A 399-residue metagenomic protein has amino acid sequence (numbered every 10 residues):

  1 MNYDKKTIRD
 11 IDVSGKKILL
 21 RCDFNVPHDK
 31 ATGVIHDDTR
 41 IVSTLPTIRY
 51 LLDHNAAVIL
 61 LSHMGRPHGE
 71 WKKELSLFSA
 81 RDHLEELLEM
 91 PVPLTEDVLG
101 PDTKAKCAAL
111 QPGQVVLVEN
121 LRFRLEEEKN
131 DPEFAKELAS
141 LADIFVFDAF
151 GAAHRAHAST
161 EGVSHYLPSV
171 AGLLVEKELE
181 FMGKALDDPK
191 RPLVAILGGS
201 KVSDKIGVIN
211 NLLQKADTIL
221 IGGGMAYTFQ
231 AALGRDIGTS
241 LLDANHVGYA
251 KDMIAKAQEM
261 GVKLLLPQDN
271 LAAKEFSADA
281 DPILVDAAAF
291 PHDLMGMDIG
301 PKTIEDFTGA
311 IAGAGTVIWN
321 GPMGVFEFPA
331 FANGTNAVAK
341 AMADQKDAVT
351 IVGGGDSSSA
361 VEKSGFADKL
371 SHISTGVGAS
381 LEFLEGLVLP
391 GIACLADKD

Functional and structural regions predicted by a protein language model:
M1-D399: Active-site loop-to-helix "anion-binding N-cap" substructures in soluble metabolic enzymes
